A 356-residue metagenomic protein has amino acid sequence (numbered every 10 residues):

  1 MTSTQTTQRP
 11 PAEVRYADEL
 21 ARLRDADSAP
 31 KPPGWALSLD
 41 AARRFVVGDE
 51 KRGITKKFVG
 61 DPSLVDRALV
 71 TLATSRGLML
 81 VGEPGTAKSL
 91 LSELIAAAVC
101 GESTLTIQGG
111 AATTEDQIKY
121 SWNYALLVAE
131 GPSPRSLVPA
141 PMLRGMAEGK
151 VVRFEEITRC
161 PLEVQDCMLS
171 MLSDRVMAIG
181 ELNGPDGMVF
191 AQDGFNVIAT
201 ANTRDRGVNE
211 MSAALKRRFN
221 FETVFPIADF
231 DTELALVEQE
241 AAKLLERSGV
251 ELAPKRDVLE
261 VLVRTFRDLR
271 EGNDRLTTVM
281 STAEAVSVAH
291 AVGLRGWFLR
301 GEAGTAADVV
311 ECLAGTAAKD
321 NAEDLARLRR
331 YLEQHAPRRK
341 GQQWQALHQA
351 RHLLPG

Functional and structural regions predicted by a protein language model:
T2-G249: AAA+ P-loop NTPase catalytic core and its hallmark functional loops
P11, D257, A283, E323-A326: Alpha-helix boundary/N-cap detector
S38, T114, V138, R153 (+3 more regions): A diffuse structural propensity rather than consistent per-protein peaks
A41, P141, T232-L236, D257 (+4 more regions): Exposed alpha-helical structural elements
P62, L234, A241-G304: Conserved AAA+ ATPase small/helical "lid" subdomain
A68, L262, F266, C312-L313: Short alpha-helical scaffolding segments that buttress acidic/His motifs in well-ordered protein cores
T74, D174, D268, A291-F298 (+2 more regions): Amphipathic alpha-helical interaction surfaces
F298-G356: C-terminal engagement/docking regions of AAA+ P-loop ATPases
